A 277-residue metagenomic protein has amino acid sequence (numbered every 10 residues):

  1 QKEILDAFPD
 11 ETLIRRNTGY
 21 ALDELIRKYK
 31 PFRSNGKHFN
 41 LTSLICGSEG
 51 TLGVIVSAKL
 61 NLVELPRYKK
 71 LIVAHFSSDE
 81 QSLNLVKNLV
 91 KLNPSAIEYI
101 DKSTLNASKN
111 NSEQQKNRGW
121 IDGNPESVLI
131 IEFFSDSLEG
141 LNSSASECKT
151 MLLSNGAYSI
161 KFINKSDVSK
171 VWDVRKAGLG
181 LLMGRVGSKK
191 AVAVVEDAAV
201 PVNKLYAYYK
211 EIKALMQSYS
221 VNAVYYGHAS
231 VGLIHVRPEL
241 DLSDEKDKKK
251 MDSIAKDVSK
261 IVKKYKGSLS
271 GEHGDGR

Functional and structural regions predicted by a protein language model:
Q1-G271, G276-R277: Noncatalytic alpha-helical scaffold of FAD-dependent oxidoreductases
